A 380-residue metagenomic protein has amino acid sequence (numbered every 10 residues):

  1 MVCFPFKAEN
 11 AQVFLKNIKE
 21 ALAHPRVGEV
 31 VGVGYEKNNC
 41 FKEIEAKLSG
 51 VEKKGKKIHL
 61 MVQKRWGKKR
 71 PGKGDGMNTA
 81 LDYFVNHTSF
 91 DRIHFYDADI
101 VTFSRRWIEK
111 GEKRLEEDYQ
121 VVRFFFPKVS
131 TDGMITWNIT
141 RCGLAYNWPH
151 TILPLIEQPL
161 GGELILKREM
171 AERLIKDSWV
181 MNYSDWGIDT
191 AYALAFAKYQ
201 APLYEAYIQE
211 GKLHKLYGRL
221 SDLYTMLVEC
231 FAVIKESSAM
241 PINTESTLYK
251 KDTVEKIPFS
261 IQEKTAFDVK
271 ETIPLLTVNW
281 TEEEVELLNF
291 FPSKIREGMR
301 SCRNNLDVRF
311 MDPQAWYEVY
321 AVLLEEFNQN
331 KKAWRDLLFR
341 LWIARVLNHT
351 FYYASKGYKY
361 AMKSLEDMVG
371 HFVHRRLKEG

Functional and structural regions predicted by a protein language model:
A8-A23: Short, well-formed alpha-helical segments that are part of the catalytic scaffolds of diverse glycosyltransferases
C40-T88: Active-site-proximal specificity loops/subdomain of glycosyltransferases
S89-V101: Short beta-strand-to-loop acidic/aromatic patch adjacent to the donor-nucleotide binding site
S104-F125: Conserved donor-nucleotide/metal-binding helix-loop-beta segment in metal-dependent transferases, i.e., the alpha-helix
V122-M134: Short beta-strand-to-loop element that shapes/binds the nucleotide-sugar donor at the catalytic cleft/hinge
A191-G211: Catalytic donor-sugar/metal-binding loop of nucleotide-sugar-dependent glycosyltransferases
Y204-L223, V233-S237: Active-site donor/metal-binding and catalytic loop motifs of nucleotide-sugar-dependent glycosylation enzymes
V228-G380: Terminal low-complexity segments of carbohydrate-biosynthetic enzymes
